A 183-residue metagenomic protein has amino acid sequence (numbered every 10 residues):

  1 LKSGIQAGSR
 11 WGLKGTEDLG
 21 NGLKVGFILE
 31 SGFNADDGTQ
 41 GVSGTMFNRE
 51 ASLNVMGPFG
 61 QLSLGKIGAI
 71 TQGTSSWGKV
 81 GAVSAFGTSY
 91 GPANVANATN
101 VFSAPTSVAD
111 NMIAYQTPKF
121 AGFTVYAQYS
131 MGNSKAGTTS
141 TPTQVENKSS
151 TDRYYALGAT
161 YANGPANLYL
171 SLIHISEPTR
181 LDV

Functional and structural regions predicted by a protein language model:
L1-S134, T151, T160-N167: Outer membrane beta-barrel
N100, S140-V145: Extracellular loop and loop/strand-boundary signature of outer-membrane beta-barrel proteins
I173-V183: Single conserved hydrophobic/aromatic residue that forms the stacking wall/gate of nucleotide- or nucleobase-binding
